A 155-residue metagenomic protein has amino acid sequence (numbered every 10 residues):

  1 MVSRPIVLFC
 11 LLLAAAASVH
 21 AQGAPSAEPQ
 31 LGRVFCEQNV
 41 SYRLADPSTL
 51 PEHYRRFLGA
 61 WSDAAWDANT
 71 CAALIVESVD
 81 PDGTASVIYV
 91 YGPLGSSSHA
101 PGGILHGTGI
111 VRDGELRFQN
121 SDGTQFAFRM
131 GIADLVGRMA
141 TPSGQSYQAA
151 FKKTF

Functional and structural regions predicted by a protein language model:
M1-L8: Bacterial N-terminal signal peptides that target proteins for export
A15-S18: N-terminal signal peptide c-region/cleavage motif recognized by signal peptidases
A24-I132, V136-F155: Central antiparallel beta-sheet cores of small beta-barrel/beta-sandwich binding domains
